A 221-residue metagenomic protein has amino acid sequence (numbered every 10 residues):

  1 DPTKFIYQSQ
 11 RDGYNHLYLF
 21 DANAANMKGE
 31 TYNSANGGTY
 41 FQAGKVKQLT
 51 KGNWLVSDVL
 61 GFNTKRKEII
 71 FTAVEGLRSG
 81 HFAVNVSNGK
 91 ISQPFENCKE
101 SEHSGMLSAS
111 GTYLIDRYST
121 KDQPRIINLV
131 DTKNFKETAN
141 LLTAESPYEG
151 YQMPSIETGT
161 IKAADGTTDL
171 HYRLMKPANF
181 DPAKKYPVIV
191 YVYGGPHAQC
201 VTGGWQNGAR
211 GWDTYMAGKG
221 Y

Functional and structural regions predicted by a protein language model:
D1, S9-R11, F20-T64, A73-V74 (+3 more regions): Multi-bladed beta-propeller domains
P2-T3, G111: Short, surface-exposed connector motifs at secondary-structure boundaries
G13-L19, L77-A83, D122-L129: Structural motif
N63-K65, A109-S110: Residue-level detector of Asp-centered blade-edge/turn motifs that repeat once per structural unit in beta-propeller
H103-Y221: Serine-hydrolase catalytic core recognition
